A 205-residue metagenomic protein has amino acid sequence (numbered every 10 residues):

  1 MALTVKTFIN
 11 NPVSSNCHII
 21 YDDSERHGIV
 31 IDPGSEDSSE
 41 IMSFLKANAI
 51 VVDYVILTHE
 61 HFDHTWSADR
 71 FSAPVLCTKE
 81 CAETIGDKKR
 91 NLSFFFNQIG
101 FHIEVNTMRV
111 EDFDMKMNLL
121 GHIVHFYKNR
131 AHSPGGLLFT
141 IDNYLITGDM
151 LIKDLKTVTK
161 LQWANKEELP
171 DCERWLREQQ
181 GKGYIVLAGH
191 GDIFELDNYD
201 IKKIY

Functional and structural regions predicted by a protein language model:
M1-A47, L137-G148: Conserved beta-strand hairpin/beta-sheet module of binuclear metal-dependent hydrolase folds, prominently
F8, I20, D114-G121: Short acidic-hydrophobic surface loop/beta-edge motif
S14, E36-S39, S43-K116: Active-site HxH/HxHxD metal-binding segment of metal-dependent hydrolases
S24, L45-V51, M117-H122, Q180-K182: Glycine-rich phosphate-binding loop signature in dinucleotide/nucleotide-binding domains
E25, I50-V51, A68-P74, T140-Y144 (+1 more regions): Short glycine/proline-enriched coil/turn segments at helix->beta-strand junctions
G28-D32, V51-Y54, F126-K128: Short catalytic-loop micro-motif centered on adjacent basic/acidic residues
I29, I56, V75, I146 (+1 more regions): Residue-level marker for buried hydrophobic side chains located in beta-strands that build the well-ordered beta-sheet
E36, I123, K128-I204: Metallo-beta-lactamase
